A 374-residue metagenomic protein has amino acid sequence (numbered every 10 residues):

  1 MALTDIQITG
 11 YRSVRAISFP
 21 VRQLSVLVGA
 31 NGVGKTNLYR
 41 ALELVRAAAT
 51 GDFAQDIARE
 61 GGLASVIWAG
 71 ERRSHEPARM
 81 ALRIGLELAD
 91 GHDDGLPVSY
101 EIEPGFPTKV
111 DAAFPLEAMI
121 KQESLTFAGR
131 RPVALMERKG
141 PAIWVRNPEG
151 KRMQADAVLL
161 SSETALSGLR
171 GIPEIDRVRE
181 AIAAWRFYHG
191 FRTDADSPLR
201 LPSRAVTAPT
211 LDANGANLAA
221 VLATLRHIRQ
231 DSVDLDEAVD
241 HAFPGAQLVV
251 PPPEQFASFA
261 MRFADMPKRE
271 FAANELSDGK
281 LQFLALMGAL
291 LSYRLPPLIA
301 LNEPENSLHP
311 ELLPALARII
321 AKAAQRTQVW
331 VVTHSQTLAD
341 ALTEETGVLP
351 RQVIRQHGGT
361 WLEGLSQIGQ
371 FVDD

Functional and structural regions predicted by a protein language model:
M1-R15: N-terminal pre-Walker A segment at the start of P-loop NTPase domains
A16-R22, L291-R294: Phosphate-binding P-loop
Q23-G62, F283-A289: Phosphate-binding glycine-rich loops of NTP-binding sites
G29, E303, H334: The Walker A (P-loop) glycine that initiates the GxxxxGKT/S ATP-binding motif of P-loop NTPases
R40-K109: Conserved P-loop NTP-binding catalytic core
D90-D234: Electropositive, glycine-dotted interaction segments that contact anionic polymers or phosphate-rich ligands
N217, A223, Q230-V233, E237-L291 (+2 more regions): Conserved ABC ATPase signature
P314-D374: C-terminal lobe/lid and adjacent interdomain/linker elements of RecA-like ASCE P-loop ATPase modules
